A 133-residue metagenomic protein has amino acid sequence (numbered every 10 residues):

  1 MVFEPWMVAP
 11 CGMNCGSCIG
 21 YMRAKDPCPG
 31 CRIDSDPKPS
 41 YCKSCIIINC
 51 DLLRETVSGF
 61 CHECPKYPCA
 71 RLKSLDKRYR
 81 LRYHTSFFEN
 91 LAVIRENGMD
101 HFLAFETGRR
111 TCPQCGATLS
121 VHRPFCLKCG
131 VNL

Functional and structural regions predicted by a protein language model:
V2-A9, C18-M22, I33-P39, L52-E55 (+2 more regions): Short, flexible, mixed-charge glycine/proline-rich loop motifs that serve as phosphate/nucleic-acid-contacting
V2-A9, M13-G30, K77-R78, R82-V93: Ferredoxin-type iron-sulfur electron-transfer modules and their immediate structural context
G12-C15, K25-C28, C42, I47 (+2 more regions): Disulfide-stabilized extracellular ectodomain repeats and their linkers
I19, R32, I46-N49, R54 (+4 more regions): Cys/His-coordinated zinc-binding microdomains
D26-P27, K38-C42, L72-K73, S120-F125: Short Cys/His-rich "knuckle" micro-motifs
C28, C61, C112-C115, C126-C129: Short cysteine-rich clusters marking metal-coordination/redox-active sites
D51-E89: Mid-chain, well-packed structural core segment of small domains
P68-R71, S86-R95, M99-T111: Extended, acidic-biased charged interface segments
